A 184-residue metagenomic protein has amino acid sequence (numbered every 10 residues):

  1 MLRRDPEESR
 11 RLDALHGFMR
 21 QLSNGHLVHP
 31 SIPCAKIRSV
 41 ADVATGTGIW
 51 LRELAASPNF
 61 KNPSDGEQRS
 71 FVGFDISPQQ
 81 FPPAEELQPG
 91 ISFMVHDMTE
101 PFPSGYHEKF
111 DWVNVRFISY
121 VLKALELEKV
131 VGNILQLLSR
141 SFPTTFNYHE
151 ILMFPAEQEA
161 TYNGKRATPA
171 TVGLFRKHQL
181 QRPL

Functional and structural regions predicted by a protein language model:
M1-W112, E126, E150-L152, R166-P183: N-terminal charged/capping segments associated with class I S-adenosyl-L-methionine
V115-I118: A short beta-strand submotif of the Rossmann-like class I SAM-dependent methyltransferase core that lines
Y120-K123: A short His-aromatic
E128-P143, Y148-E159: A short glycine-rich, Lys/Arg-flanked "PGG" loop and its adjoining helix->strand segment in the class I
